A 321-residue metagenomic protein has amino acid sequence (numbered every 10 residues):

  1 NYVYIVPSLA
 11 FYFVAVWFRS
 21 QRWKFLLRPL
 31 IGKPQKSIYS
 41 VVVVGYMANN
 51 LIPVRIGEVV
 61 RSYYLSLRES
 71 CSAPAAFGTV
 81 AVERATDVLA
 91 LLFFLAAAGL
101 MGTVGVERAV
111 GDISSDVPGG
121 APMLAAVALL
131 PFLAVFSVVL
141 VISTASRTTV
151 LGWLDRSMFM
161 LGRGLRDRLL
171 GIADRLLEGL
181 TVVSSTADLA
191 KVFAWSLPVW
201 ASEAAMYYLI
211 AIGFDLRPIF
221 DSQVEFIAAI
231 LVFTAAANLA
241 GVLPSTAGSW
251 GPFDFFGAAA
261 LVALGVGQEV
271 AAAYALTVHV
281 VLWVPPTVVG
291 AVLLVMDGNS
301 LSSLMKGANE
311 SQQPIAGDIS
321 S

Functional and structural regions predicted by a protein language model:
N1-V43, A109-N238, A275-L276, L282-S321: Predominantly cytoplasmic-facing regulatory/coupling regions of multi-pass membrane proteins
F11, R19, W23, N49 (+7 more regions): Alpha-helical transmembrane segments and their lipid-water interface positions in multi-pass membrane proteins
R28-P29, N50, L67, I212-L216 (+2 more regions): Transmembrane helix-loop junction
K36-S40, E58, S70-R84, V88 (+2 more regions): Membrane-interface alpha-helices at helix entry/exit sites of multi-pass transporters
V43-V59, L67, L180: Short intracellular "coupling" helices and adjacent cytoplasmic loop segments at the cytosolic face of multi-pass
G45-V54, G213-L216, V232-W250, D254: Transmembrane alpha-helix interface/packing and boundary motifs in multi-pass membrane proteins, characterized by
E58-L67, A97, P244-A263: Re-entrant/interfacial helical elements at transmembrane boundaries that shape and gate the permeation pathway
F94-S114, A263, A291-V292: Transmembrane alpha-helix termini and helix-breaking/packing motifs in multi-pass membrane transporters
